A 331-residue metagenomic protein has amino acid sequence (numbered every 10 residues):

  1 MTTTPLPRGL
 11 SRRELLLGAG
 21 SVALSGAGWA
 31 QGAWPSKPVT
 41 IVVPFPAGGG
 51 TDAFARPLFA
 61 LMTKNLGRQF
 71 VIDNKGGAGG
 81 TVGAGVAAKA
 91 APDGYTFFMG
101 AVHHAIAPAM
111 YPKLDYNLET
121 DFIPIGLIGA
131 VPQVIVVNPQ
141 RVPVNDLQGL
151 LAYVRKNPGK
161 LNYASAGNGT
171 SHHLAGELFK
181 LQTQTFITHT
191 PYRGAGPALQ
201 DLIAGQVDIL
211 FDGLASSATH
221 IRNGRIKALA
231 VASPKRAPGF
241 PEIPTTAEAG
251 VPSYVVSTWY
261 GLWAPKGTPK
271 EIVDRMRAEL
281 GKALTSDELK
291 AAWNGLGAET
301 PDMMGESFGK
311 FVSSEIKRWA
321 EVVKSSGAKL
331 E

Functional and structural regions predicted by a protein language model:
M1-L10, E14-L24: N-terminal secretory signal peptides
L17, A30-T120, K160, T185-F211 (+2 more regions): N-terminal (or domain-start) structured segment
S36-P38, R222, E248, K270-E331: An extracytoplasmic/periplasmic, membrane-proximal ligand-sensing/linker region
K89-G94, A109-P197, T246, W259-A292: Hinge/capping helix and adjacent helix->loop/strand transition within the periplasmic-binding protein
M99-H104, S165, A195, D212-S217 (+3 more regions): Beta->alpha turn/N-cap motifs
H104-K113, H173, L178-Q182, D208-I243: A ligand-binding cleft/hinge motif common to bilobed small-molecule-binding domains
A130, S217-T285, S314-K317: C-terminal lobe and pocket-closing loops of periplasmic/extracytoplasmic Venus-flytrap solute-binding proteins
